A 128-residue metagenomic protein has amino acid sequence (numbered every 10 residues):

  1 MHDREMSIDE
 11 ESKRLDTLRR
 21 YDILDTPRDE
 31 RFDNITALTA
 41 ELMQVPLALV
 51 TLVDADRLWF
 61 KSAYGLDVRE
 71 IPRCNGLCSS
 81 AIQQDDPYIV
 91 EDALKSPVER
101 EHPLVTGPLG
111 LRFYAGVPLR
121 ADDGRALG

Functional and structural regions predicted by a protein language model:
M1-E30: Signal-transmission linkers at sensory-effector interfaces
M1-S7, L18, M43-L49, R120-A121: Short, functional N-terminal and low-complexity linear motifs
D16-T17, P46-L47, V53, R57-A63 (+1 more regions): Regulatory sensory and allosteric helical modules in signal-transduction proteins and certain transcription factors
Y21, D33-L42, S80, Q84 (+1 more regions): Amphipathic alpha-helical regulatory segments at dimerization interfaces that relay allosteric signals between sensory
D25-L58: Helix-loop-beta substructure at the N-terminus of cytosolic sensory domains that couple signal/ligand detection
R112-A121: A short, aliphatic-rich beta-strand micro-motif
D123-A126: Glycine-rich acetyl-CoA-binding "A-motif" of GNAT/NAT acetyltransferases
